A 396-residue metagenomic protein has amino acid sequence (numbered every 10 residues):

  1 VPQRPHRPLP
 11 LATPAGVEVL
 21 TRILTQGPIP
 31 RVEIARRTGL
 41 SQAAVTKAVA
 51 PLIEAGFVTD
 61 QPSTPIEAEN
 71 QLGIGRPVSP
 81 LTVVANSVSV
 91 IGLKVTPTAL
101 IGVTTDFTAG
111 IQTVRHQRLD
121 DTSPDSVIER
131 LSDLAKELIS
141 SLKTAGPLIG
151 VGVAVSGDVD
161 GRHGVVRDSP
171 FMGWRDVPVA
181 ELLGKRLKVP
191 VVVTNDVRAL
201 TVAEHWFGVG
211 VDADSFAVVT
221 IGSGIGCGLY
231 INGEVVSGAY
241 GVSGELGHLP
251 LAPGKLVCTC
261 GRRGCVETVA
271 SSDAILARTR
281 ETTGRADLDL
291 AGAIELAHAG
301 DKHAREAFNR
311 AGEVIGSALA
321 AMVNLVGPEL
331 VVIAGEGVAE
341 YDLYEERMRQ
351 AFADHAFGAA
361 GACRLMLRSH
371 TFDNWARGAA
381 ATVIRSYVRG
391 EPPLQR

Functional and structural regions predicted by a protein language model:
V1-V78, T82-V114, T122-P147, G254-V257 (+2 more regions): ATP-binding/phosphotransfer module of carbohydrate and carboxylate kinases, centering on a glycine-rich
N86-V88, K188-V189, V211-F216, I225 (+1 more regions): Short coil/turn connectors at secondary-structure junctions
D106, G161, Y230: Short, acidic, Ser/Thr-enriched surface-loop or helix-capping motifs
I111-V151, G157-S215, L343-D354: Glycine-rich phosphate-binding loop and adjoining helix at the ATP-binding site of ATP-dependent phosphoryl-transfer
V155, I221-S223, S272, G335-E336: Short secondary-structure boundary segments
D196, G222, A379: Active-site glycine-centered loops adjacent to acidic/histidine catalytic or metal-binding residues that shape
R198, I225, I333: AAA+ ATPase active-site-proximal loops
A213-V269: Glycine-rich phosphate-binding loop of actin/hexokinase-like ATP-binding domains
